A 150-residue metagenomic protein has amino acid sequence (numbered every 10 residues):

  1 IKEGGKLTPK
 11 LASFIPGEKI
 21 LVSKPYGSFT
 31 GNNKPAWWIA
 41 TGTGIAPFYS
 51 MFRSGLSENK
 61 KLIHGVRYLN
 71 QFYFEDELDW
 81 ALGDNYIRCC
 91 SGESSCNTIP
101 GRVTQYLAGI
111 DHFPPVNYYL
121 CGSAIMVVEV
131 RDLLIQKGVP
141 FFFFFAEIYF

Functional and structural regions predicted by a protein language model:
I1-G5: A structural micro-motif recognizing beta-strand termini and the immediately following turn/loop segments
K6-F150: FNR/FR-type flavoprotein reductase catalytic core
